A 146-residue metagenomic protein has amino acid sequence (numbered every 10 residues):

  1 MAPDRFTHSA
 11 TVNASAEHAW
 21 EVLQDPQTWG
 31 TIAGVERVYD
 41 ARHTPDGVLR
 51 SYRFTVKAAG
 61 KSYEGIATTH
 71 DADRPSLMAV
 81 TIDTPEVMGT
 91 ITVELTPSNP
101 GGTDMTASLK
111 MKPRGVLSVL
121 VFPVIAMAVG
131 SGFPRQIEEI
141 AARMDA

Functional and structural regions predicted by a protein language model:
M1-P45: Hydrophobic ligand-binding cavity/cleft-lining segments
P3-T11, S51, E64, L77 (+2 more regions): Intrinsic-disorder/low-complexity, polar/charged segments enriched in Ser/Thr/Lys/Arg/Asp/Glu/Gln
V12-A14, A58-G60, D71, M111-G115: Beta-strand elements of well-folded, non-transmembrane domains
S15, T28, K61, V87 (+2 more regions): Short phosphate-engaging motifs
A16-E17, T44-D46, H70-P75, E94-D104: A short, structured loop/turn motif at beta-sheet edges
E17-E21, T96, P100, R135-E138 (+2 more regions): Replace "anionic and nucleotidyl ligands
T31, D40-E86, E138-A146: Glycine-rich portal/gate segments that line the openings of hydrophobic small-molecule binding cavities
A79-R135: Beta-strand/loop substructures that line and gate deep hydrophobic ligand-binding cavities in soluble
